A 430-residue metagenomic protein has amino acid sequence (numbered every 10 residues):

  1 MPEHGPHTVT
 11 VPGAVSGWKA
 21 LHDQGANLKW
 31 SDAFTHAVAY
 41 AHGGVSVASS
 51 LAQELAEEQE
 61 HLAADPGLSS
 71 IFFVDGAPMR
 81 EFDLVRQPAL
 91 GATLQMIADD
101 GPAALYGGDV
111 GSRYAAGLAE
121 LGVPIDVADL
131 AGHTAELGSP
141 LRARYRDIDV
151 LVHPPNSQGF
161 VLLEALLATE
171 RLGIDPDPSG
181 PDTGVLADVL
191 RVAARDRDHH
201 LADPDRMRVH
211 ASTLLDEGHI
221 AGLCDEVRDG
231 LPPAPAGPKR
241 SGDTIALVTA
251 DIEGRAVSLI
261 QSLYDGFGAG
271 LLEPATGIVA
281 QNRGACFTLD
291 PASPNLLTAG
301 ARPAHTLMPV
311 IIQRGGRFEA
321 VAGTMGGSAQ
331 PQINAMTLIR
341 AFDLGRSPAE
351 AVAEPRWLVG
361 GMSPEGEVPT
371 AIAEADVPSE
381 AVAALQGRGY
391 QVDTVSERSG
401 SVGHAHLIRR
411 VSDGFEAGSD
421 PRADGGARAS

Functional and structural regions predicted by a protein language model:
M1-G107, G111-S157, H219-V227, A304 (+1 more regions): Noncatalytic scaffold domains of N-terminal-nucleophile
S31-H42, R113-A116, P178-A194, P348-L358: Short, well-structured alpha-helical segments that form the helix of a local strand-helix-strand
P124-V127, R255-A320, L344, P348-A349: Active-site rim segments in enzyme catalytic domains, especially the processed small/beta chain of N-terminal
E136-L137, S241-T244, H305-L307: Short, small/polar residue-rich loop motifs at catalytic or cofactor-binding pockets
L151-G159, T244-V248, I260-L271, T306 (+1 more regions): Glycine-rich phosphate/pyrophosphate-binding beta-alpha loops
G159-G173, I312, E319-A320, S328-V352: M16/insulysin-pitrilysin zinc metalloprotease superfamily fold
G173-L263, T276, R283: Internal maturation/activation junctions in enzymes
E253, A301, N334, D343-S399: Extended C-terminal subregions enriched in glycine
